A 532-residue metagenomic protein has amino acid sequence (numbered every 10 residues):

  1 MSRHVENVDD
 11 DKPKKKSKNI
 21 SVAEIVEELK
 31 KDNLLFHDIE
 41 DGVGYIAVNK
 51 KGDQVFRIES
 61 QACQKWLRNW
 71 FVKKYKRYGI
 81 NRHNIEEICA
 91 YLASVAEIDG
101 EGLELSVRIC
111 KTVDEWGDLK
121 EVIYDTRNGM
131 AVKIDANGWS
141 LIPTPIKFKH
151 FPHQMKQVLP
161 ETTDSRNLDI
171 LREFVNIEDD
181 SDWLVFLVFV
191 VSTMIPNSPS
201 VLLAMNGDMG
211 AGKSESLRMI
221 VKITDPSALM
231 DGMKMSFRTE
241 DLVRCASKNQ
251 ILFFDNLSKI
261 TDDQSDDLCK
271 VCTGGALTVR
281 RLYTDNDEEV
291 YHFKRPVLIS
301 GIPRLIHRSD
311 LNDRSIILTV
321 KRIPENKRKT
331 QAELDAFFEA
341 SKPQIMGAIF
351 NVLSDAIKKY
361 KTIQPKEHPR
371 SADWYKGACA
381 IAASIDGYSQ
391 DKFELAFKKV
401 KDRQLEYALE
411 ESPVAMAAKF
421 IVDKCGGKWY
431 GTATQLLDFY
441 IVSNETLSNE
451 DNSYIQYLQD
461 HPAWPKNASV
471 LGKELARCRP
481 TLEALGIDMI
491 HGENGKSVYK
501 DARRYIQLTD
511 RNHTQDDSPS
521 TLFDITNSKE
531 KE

Functional and structural regions predicted by a protein language model:
M1-T162, R244, G347, N351 (+4 more regions): N-terminal nucleic-acid engagement/recognition segments and initiation subdomains in replication, restriction
I20-V22, K31-K73, F254, I260 (+1 more regions): DNA transaction DNA-binding modules
G52, G138-K248, W374: P-loop NTPase catalytic core of nucleic-acid-dependent motor ATPases
D225, S265-E289: Conserved catalytic/switch belt of AAA+ P-loop NTPases
L242-R244, R281-I299: AAA+/SF3 P-loop NTPase mechanochemical coupling elements
K248-Q250, G275, F293-P296, D310-S315 (+1 more regions): Short glycine-/polar-rich loops that comprise or flank the Walker A/P-loop and associated switch/sensor motifs
I251-C272, R304-D313: Conserved AAA+/SF3 P-loop NTPase catalytic/coupling segment centered on the Walker-B
H307-E325: A short helix-turn-beta junction within AAA+ P-loop NTPase domains corresponding to the substrate/partner-engaging
